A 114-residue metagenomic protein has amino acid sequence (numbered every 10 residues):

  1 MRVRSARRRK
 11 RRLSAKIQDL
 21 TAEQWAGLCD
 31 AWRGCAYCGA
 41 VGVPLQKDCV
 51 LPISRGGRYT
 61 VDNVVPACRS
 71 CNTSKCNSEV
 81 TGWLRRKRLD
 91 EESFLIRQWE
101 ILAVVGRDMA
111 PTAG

Functional and structural regions predicted by a protein language model:
M1-Y37, V41-P44, T81-R107, T112-G114: Contiguous alpha-helical segments
G34-R69, K75-K87: Histidine-centered nuclease catalytic patch
